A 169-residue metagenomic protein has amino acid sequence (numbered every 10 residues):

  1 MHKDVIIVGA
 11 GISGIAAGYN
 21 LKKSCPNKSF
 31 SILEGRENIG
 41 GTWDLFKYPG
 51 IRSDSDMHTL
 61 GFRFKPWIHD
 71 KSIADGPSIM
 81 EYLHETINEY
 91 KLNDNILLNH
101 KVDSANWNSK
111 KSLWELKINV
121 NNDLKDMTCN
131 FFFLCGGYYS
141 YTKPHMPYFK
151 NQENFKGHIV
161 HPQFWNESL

Functional and structural regions predicted by a protein language model:
H2-K3, N27, T128-N130, G157: Active-site acidic short loop of glycosyltransferases
K3-I32: N-terminal Rossmann-like FAD-binding beta1-loop-alpha1 element of flavoenzymes
Y19-N20, D44-L45, P144-Y148: Short amphipathic alpha-helical segments
I32-G41, T128, F133-G136: Carboxylate/His-rich catalytic cores and anion/metal-binding grooves
E37-E85: Glycine-rich active-site loop/strand segments that organize a redox cofactor
G61-F62, P66-D70, D75, I79 (+2 more regions): Glycine-rich dinucleotide-binding loop and its adjacent helix/turn
D70-Y141: Feature captures the FAD/FMN-dependent oxidoreductase FAD-binding
